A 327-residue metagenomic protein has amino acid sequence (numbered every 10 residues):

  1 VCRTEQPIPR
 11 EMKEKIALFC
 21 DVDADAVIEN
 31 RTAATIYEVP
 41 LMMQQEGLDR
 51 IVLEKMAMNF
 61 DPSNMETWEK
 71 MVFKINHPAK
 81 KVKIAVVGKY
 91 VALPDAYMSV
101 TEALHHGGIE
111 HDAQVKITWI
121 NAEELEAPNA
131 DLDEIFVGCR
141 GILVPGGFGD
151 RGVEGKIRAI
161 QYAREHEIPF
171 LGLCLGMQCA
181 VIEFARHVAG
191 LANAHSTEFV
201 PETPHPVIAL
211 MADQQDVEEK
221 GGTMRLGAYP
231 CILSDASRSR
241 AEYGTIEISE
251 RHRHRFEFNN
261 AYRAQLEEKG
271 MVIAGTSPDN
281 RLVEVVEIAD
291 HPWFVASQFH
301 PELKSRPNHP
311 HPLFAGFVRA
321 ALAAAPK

Functional and structural regions predicted by a protein language model:
V1-E247, H252-D290, P301-K327: N-terminal beta1-alpha1 cap of cysteine-dependent amidohydrolase-like domains
W293-F299: Short FAD-binding loop at a beta-strand-to-alpha-helix junction that anchors the flavin cofactor in diverse
